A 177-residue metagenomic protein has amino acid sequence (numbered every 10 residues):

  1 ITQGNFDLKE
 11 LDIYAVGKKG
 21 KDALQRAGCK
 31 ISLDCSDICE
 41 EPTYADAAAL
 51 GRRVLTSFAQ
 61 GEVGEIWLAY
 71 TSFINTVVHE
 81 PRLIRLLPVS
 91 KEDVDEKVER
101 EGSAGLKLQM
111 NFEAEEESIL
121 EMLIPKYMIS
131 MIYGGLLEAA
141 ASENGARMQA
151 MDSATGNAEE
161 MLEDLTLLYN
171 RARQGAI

Functional and structural regions predicted by a protein language model:
I1-I177: C-terminal beta-strand-loop-alpha-helix "lid" module of Rossmann-like NAD(P)-dependent dehydrogenases
